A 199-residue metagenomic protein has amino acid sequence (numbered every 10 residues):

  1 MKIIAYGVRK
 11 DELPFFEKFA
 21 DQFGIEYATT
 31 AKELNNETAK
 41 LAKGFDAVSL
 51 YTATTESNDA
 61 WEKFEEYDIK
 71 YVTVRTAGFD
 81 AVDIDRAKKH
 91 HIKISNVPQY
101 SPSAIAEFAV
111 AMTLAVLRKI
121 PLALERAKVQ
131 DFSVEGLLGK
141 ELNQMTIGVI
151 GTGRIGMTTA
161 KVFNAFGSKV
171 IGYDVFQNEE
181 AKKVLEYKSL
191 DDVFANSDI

Functional and structural regions predicted by a protein language model:
K2-K93, A195: An N-terminal-biased, well-structured beta-alpha scaffold segment characteristic of Rossmann-like dinucleotide-binding
E26-T30, S95, I171, Y187-K188: General small-molecule cofactor/ligand-binding pocket signal
A28-E33, T52-A53, R126-E135, E180-Y187: Short gly/ser/thr-rich secondary-structure transition/capping motifs
T38, A81-D85, A104-F108, A181-V184: Short, charged, surface-exposed secondary-structure boundary motifs
H90, P98-T146, T158-K161, A165: Phosphate-binding beta-alpha-beta segment of Rossmann-like dinucleotide-binding domains, i.e., the NAD(P)
E135-I199: Rossmann-like dinucleotide/phosphate-binding beta-alpha-beta segment
